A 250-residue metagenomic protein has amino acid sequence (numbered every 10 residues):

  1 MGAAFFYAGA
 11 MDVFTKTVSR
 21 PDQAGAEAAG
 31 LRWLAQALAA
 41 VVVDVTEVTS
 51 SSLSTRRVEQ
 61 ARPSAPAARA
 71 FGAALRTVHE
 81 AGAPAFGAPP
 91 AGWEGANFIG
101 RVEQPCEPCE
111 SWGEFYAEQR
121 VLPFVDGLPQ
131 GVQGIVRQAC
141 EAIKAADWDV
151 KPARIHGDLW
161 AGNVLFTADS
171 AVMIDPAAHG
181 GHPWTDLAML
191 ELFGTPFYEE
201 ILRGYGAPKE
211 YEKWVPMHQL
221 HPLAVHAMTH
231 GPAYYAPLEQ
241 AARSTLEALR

Functional and structural regions predicted by a protein language model:
M1-D12, E247-R250: Short, low-complexity, intrinsically disordered N-terminal peptides in bacterial proteins
A4, M11-E114: ATP-binding pocket architecture of kinase catalytic cores
R20, H226-R250: ATP/Mg2+ or Mg2+-diphosphate-binding catalytic cores that bind nucleotide phosphates or diphosphates via glycine-rich
A26-W33, A70-T77, Q138, E200 (+2 more regions): Alpha-helical elements of Rossmann-like donor-binding domains used by nucleotide-donor carbohydrate transfer enzymes
S50, A168-S170, L220: Short strand-connecting beta-turns/loops that link adjacent beta-strands
A83-R154: An alpha-helical support segment within catalytic cores of ATP-dependent transferases
P105-A117, V150-R154, A161-P216, P232: Active-site Asp-x-Gly
M217-H226: Short helix/strand-capping connector loops at secondary-structure junctions
